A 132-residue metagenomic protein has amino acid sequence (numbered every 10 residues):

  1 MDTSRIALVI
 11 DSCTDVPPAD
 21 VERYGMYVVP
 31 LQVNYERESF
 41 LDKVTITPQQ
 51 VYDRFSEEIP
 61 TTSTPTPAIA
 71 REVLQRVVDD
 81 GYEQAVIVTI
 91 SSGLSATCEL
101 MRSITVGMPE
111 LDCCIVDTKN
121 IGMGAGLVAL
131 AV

Functional and structural regions predicted by a protein language model:
M1-R5: Extreme N-terminus of proteins, especially the signal/transit-peptide cleavage junction and the first residues
A7-I69: N-terminal glycine-rich anion-binding loop in soluble enzyme alpha/beta folds
I10, I87-S91, V116-D117: Short beta-strand segments
I46-V51, D80, R102-G107: A short glycine/small-residue-enriched secondary-structure motif
E57, T64-S103: Glycine-rich phosphate- or other oxyanion-binding loops that anchor nucleotides, phosphorylated ligands
L94-C98, R102, V106-V132: Active-site histidine-anchored catalytic micro-motif
